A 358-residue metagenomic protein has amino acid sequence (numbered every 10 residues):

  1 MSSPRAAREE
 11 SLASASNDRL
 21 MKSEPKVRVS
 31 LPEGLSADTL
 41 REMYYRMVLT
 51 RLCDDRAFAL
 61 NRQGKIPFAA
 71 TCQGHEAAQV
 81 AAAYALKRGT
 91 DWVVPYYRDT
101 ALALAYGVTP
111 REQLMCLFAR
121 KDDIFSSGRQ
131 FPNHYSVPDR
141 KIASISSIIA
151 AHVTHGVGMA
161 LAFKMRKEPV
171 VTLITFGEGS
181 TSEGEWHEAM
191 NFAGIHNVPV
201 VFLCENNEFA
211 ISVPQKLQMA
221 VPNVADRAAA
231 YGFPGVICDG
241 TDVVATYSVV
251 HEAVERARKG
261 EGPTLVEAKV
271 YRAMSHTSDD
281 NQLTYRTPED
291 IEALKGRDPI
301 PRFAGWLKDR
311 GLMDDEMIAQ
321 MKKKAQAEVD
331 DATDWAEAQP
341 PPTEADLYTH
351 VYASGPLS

Functional and structural regions predicted by a protein language model:
M1-A78, Y84-A85, A268, M274 (+2 more regions): Conserved acidic/glycine
L40-E42, L86-K87, G128, K259-E261: A generic structural signal for short, non-catalytic loop/turn and secondary-structure boundary residues
L52-D55, A59-H196, P214-A220, A225 (+1 more regions): Cofactor-binding active-site loop characterized by glycine-rich and histidine/acidic residues
K141-A338: Glycine-rich ThDP/TPP pyrophosphate-binding loop and its adjacent helix/strand module within ThDP-dependent enzymes
